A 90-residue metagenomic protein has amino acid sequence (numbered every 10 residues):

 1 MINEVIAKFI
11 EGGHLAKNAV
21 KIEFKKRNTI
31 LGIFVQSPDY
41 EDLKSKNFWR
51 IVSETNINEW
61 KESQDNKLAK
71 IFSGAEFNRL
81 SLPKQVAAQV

Functional and structural regions predicted by a protein language model:
M1-V90: Conserved RNA-binding domains used in RNP assembly and mRNA/RNA metabolism
